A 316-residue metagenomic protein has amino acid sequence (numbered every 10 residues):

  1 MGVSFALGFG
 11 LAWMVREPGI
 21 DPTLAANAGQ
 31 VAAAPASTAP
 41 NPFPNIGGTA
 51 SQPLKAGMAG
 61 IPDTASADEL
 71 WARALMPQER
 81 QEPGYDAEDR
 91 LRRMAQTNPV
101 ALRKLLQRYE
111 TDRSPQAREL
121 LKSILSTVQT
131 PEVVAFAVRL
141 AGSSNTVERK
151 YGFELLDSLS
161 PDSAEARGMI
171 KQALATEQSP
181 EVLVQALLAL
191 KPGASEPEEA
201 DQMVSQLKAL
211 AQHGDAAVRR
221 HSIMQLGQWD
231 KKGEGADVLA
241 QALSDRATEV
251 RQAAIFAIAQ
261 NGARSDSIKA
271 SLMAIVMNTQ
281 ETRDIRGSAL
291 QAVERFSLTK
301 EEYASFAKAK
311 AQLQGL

Functional and structural regions predicted by a protein language model:
M1-W13: Hydrophobic membrane-insertion alpha-helices, especially the h-region of bacterial N-terminal signal peptides
M14-E69: Juxtamembrane proline-rich low-complexity "stalk" or linker regions positioned immediately after a signal peptide
G57-A74, Q96-Y109, T130-G142, K150 (+5 more regions): Amphipathic alpha-helical scaffolding segments comprising HEAT/armadillo-like alpha-solenoid repeats
Q81, S114-P115, P131, T146-V147 (+4 more regions): Alpha-helix N-cap/helix-start positions at coil->helix boundaries
Y85-E88, R103, P115-E119, A135 (+5 more regions): Alpha-solenoid HEAT/ARM repeat scaffold
M94-T97, I124-V128, S158-D162, A189-E196 (+3 more regions): Residue-level signature of the C-terminal ends
S123, E154, L188-A189, M224 (+2 more regions): Residue-level signature of alpha-solenoid helical repeat scaffolds
G287-L316: Terminal, low-structured helical/coil segments at or just beyond the last alpha-helical repeat
